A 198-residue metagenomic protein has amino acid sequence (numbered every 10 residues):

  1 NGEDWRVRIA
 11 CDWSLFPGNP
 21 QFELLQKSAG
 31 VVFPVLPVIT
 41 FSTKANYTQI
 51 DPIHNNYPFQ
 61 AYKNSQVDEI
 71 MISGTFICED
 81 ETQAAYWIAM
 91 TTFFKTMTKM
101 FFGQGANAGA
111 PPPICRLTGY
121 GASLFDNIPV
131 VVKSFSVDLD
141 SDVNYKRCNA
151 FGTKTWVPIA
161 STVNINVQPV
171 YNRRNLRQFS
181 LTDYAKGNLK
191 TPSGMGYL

Functional and structural regions predicted by a protein language model:
N1-L198: Compositionally biased, intrinsically disordered low-complexity segments enriched in polar/Pro/Gly and often Gln
